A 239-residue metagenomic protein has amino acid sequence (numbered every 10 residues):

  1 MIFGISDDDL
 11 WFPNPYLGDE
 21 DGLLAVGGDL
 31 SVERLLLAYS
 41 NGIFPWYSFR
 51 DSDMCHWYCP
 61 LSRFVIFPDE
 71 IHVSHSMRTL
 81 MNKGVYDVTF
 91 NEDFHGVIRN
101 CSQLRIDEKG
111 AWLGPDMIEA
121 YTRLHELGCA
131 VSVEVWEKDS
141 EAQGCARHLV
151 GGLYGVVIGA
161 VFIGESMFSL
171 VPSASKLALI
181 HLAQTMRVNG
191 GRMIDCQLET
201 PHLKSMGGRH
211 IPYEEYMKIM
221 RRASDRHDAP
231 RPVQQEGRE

Functional and structural regions predicted by a protein language model:
M1-E239: N-acyltransferase acceptor-side catalytic subdomain
